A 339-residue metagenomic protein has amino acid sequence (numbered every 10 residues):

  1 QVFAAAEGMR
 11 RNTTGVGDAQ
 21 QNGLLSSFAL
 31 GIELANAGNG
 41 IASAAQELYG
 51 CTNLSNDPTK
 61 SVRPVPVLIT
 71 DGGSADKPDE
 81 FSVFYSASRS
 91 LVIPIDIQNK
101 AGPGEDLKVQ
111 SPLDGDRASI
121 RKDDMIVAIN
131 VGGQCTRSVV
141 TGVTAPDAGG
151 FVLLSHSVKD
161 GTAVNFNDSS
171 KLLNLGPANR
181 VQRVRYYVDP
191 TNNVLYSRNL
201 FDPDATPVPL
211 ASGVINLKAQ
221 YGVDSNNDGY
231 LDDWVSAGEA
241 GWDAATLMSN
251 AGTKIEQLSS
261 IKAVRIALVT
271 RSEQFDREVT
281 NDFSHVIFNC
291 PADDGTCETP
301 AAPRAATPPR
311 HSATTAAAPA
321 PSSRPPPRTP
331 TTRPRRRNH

Functional and structural regions predicted by a protein language model:
Q1-G31, A35-A37, N338: Aliphatic-rich helix starts adjacent to a transmembrane/signal segment
A5, P94-D96, R277-V279: Short, solvent-exposed loop/turn and secondary-structure capping segments
R10, Q98-K100, D282-H285: Short secondary-structure boundary/capping segments
L25, A35, I41-D76, E80 (+4 more regions): Short linear sequence signals and composition-biased patches located at protein termini or domain-edge surfaces
A35, N39, A128-V131: Hydrophobic/aromatic-lined pockets within catalytic cores
V65, I69-V164: Autoprocessing Asn-cyclization modules and mimics
A118-D124, Y187-V194: A short, compositionally biased
V164-L175: Surface-exposed, non-catalytic interaction/assembly patches
